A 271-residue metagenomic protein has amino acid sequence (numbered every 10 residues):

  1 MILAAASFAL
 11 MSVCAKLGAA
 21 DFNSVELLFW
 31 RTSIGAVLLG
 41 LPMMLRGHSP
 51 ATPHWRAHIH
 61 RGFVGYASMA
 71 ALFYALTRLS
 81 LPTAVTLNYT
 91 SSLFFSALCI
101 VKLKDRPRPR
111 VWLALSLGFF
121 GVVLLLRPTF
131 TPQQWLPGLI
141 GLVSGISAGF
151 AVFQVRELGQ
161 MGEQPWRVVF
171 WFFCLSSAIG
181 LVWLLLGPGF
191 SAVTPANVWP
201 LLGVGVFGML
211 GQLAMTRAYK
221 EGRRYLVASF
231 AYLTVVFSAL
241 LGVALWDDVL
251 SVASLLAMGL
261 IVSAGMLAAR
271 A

Functional and structural regions predicted by a protein language model:
M1-A4, M43, G47-F73, L136-S144 (+2 more regions): Loop-to-transmembrane-helix transition segments
A5-V13, G40, G62, Y66-A70 (+9 more regions): Hydrophobic/small/kink-forming positions within alpha-helical transmembrane segments of polytopic membrane proteins
A9-F22, W30, A70-L81, L87-T90 (+3 more regions): Juxtamembrane C-cap of transmembrane helices in multi-pass membrane transport proteins
V13-K16, L39, F130-V193: Transmembrane alpha-helical segments that form core, pore/gating elements of small-molecule transporters/exporters
D21-A67, S147-A151, F170-G187, S263: Transmembrane alpha-helices of multi-pass small-molecule transport proteins
L72-Y74, S91-L113, V236-L255: C-terminal transmembrane-helix exit sites in multi-pass transporters
A84-T90, G162-C174, Q212-V243, R270-A271: Helix-helix packing/entry segments at the starts of transmembrane helices
R110-R127, A253-R270: Hydrophobic transmembrane alpha-helices of multi-pass small-molecule transport proteins
